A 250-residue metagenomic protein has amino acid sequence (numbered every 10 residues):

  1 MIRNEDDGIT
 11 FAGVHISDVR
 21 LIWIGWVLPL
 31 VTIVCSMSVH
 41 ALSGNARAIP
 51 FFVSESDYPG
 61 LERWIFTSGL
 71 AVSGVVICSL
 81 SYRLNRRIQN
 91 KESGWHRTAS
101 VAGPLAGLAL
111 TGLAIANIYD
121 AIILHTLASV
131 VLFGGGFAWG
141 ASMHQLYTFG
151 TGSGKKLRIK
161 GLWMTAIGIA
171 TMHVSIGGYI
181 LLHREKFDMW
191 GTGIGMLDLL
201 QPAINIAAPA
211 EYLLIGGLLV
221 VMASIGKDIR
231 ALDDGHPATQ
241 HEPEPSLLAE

Functional and structural regions predicted by a protein language model:
I2-I22, S79-A102, M143-I167, R230-T239: Helix-loop boundary elements of multi-pass alpha-helical membrane proteins
I2-N4, G8-H40, G44, G74-Y82 (+5 more regions): Polytopic transmembrane helical bundles with strong interfacial aromatic enrichment
T10, D18-A106, L110-S129: Early transmembrane hairpin module of multi-pass membrane proteins
V19-I22, G60, G135, I159 (+1 more regions): Acidic, low-complexity intrinsically disordered regions
E62, F66-S79, G134-M143, E211-K227: Hydrophobic cores of alpha-helical transmembrane segments in multi-pass inner/ER membrane proteins, independent
T67-S73, A121-W139, K160-S175, A203-E211: Extracellular-loop-to-transmembrane junctions of the mid-late helices
A106-R158: Membrane-proximal helix-loop-helix units in multi-pass membrane proteins
Q145-E250: Terminal transmembrane helical module of multi-pass membrane proteins
